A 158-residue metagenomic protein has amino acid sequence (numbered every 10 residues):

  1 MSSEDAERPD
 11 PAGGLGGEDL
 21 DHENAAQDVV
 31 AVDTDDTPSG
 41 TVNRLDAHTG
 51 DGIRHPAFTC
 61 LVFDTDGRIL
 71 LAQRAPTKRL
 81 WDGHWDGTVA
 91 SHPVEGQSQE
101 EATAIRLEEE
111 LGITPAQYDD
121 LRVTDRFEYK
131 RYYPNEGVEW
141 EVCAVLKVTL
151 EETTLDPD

Functional and structural regions predicted by a protein language model:
M1-P9: N-terminal acidic, proline/glycine-rich, low-complexity intrinsically disordered segments
A6-E7, V30-D35, H84-V94: Short N-terminal helix-initiation segments at or just after the protein's N-terminus
R8-T65: Acidic, metal-coordinating catalytic segment for phosphate/diphosphate chemistry, firing primarily on the Nudix
P38-A57, W85-D86, Y132-V138, V142-C143 (+1 more regions): Functional cleft and adjacent loop/helix regions within the main domain that mediate ligand binding or catalysis
I53, K78, D82, D86 (+3 more regions): Hydrophobic alpha-helical segments and helix-packing faces
A57-H92: A glycine-rich, hydrophobic loop/mini-helix early in the fold
S91-D158: Unchanged
